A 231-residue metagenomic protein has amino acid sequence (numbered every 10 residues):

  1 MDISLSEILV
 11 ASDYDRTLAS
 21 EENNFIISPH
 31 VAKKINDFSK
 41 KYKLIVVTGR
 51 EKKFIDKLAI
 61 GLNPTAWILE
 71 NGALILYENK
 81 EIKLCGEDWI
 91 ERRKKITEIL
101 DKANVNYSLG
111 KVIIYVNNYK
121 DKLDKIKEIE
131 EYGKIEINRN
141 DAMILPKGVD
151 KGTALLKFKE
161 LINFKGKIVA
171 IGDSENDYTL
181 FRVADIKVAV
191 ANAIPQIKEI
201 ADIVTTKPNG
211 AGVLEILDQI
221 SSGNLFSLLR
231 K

Functional and structural regions predicted by a protein language model:
I3-N24, F181: Asp-based phosphoryl-transfer active-site loop
I3-S4, F158-G166, I220, N224-L229: Glycine-rich phosphate-binding loop signature in dinucleotide/nucleotide-binding domains
S6, K41-Y42, P64, G133 (+2 more regions): Short, well-ordered alpha-helix to beta-strand connector turns
I27-S108: Active-site phosphate-binding/coordination module
K53-K57, L76, A154, T179-L180 (+2 more regions): Phosphate- and divalent-cation-binding pockets in alpha/beta enzyme and binding domains that engage nucleotide-derived
R93-K94, E98-D185, N192, K198-E199: Conserved acidic, metal-coordinating active-site core of Asp-based, Mg2+-dependent phosphoryl-transfer enzymes
V188-K231: Asp-based, Mg2+/Mn2+-dependent phosphohydrolase catalytic module
